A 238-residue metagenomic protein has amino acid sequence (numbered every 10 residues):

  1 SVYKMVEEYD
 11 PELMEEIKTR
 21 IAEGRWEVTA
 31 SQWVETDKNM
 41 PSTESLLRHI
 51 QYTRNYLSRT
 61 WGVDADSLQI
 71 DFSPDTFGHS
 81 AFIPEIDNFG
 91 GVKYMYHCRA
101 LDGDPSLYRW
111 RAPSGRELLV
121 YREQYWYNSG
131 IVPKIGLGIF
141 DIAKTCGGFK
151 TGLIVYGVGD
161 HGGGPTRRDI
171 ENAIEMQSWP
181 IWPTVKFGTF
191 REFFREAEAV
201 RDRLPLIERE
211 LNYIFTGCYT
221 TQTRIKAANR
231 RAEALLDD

Functional and structural regions predicted by a protein language model:
S1-D238: Catalytic-domain carbohydrate-binding cleft regions of carbohydrate-active enzymes
